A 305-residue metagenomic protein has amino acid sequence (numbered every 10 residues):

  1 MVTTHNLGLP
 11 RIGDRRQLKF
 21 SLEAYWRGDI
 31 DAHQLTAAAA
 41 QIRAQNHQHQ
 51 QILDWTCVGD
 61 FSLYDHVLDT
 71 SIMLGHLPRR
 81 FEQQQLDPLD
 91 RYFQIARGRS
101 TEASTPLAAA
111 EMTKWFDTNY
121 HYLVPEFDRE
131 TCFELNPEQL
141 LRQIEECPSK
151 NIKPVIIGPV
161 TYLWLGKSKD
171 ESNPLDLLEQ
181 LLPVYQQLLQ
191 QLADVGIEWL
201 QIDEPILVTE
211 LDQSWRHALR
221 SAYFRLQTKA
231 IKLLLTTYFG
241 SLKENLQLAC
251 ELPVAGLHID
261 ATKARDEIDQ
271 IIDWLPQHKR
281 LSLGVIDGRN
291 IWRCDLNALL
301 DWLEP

Functional and structural regions predicted by a protein language model:
M1-P305: Domain-level signal for soluble alpha/beta catalytic cores
